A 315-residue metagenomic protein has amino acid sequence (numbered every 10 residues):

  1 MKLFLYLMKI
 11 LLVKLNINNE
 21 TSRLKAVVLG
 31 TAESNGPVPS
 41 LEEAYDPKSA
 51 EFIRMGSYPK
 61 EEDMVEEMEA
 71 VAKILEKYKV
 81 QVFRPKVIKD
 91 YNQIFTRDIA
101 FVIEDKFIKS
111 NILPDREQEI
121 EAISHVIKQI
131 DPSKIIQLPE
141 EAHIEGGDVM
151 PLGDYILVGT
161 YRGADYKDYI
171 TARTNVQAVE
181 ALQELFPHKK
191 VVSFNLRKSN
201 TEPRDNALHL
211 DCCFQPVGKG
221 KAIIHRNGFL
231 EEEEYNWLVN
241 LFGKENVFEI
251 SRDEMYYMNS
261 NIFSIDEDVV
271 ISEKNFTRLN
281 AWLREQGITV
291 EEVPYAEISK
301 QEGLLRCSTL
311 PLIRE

Functional and structural regions predicted by a protein language model:
L3: Cationic, low-complexity basic patches in intrinsically disordered or flexible, solvent-exposed regions
L7-E315: The feature marks the mature, well-folded catalytic cores of soluble enzymes
